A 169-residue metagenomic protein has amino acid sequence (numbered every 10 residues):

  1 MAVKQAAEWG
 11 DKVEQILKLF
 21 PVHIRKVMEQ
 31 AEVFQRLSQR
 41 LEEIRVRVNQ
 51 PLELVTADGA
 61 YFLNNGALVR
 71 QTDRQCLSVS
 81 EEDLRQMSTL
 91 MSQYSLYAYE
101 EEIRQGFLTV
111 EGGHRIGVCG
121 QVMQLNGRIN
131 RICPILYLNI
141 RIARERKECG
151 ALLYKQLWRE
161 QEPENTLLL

Functional and structural regions predicted by a protein language model:
M1-E111: N-terminal accessory targeting/assembly segments
L41, P163-E164: A general structural motif
L90, Y94-P163: P-loop NTP-binding catalytic core
L167-L169: Hydrophobic anchor at the beta1->P-loop junction of P-loop NTPases
